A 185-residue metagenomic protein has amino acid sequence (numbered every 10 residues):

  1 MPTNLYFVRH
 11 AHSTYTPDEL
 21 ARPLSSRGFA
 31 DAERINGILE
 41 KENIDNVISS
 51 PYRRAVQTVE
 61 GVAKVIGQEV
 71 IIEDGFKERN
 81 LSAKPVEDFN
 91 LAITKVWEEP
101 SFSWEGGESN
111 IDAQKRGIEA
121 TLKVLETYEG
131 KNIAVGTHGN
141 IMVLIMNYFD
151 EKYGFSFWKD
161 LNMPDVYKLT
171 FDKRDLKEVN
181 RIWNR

Functional and structural regions predicted by a protein language model:
P2-V70, I111: Active-site-proximal alpha-helix that buttresses catalytic centers in soluble enzyme cores
L5, K131-N140: Generic beta-sheet signal
S13, I141-M142: Short active-site segment of divalent metal-dependent hydrolases/proteases that encodes the spacing between
P23, K64-I118: Phosphate-handling substructures
K41-N43, V124-K131: Glycine-rich phosphate-binding loop signature in dinucleotide/nucleotide-binding domains
S49-S50, K115, G136-T137: Short beta-strand scaffold positions
D150-E178: Domain-level recognition of soluble alpha/beta enzyme cores, biased toward histidine phosphatases/phosphomutases
V179-R185: Short, solvent-exposed aromatic-acidic interface loops
